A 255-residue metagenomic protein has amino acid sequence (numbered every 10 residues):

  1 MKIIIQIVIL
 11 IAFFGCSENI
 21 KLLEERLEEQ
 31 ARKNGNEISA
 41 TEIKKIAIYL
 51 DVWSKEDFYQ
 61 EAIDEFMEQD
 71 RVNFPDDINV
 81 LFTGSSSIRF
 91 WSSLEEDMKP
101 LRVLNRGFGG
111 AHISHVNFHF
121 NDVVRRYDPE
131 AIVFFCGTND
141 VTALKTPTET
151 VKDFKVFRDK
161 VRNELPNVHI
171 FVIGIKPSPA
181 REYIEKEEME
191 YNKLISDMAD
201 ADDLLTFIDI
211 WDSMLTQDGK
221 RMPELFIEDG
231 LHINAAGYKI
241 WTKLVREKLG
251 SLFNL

Functional and structural regions predicted by a protein language model:
K2-V80, E96, S251-N254: N-terminal secretory targeting modules
V8, F82, I88, S92 (+4 more regions): A generic, residue-level signal for flexible/boundary positions that often mark functional hotspots
N19, S39, H112, M222-P223: Alpha-helix initiation/capping motif
Y49-V156, P179-M189: Conserved SGNH/GDSL esterase-like catalytic core that processes O-acyl groups on lipids and polysaccharides
F118-L255: Alpha-helical cap/lid subdomain in secreted, periplasmic, or secretory-pathway luminal O-acyl-processing enzymes
